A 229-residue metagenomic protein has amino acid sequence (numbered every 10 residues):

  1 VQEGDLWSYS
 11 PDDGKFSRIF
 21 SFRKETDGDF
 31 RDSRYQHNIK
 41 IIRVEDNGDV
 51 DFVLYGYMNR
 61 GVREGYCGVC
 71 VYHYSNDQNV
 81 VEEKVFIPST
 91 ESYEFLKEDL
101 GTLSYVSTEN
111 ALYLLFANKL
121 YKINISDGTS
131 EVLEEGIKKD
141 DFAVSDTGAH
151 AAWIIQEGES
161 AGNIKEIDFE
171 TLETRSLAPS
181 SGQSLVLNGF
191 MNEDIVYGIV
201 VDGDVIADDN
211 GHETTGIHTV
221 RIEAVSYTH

Functional and structural regions predicted by a protein language model:
V1-E3, G48-V62, T102-L115, A149-Q156 (+1 more regions): Short beta-strand elements that form the blades of beta-propeller/WD-repeat-like and other beta-sheet-rich scaffold
G4-D12, Y66-D77, E166-D168, T215-V225: Beta-propeller blade signature
G4-T26, N38, R43-V53, M58: Solenoidal tandem-repeat scaffolds enriched in leucines and small polar residues
S17-S33, E82-F95: Surface-exposed loop and turn segments in beta-propeller and other repeat-based domains that flank or scaffold
D29-R43, E91-S104, I137-V144, G182-G189: Repeated scaffold domains used in trafficking and secretory/extracellular systems, primarily beta-propellers
G61-Y66, L114-L115, E157-A161, G211-G216: Short, solvent-exposed loop/turn segments at conserved positions within beta-propeller repeat blades
S181-G189, V205, E213-R221: Extended, charge-rich low-complexity regions and/or helical-solenoid scaffolds
T228-H229: Conserved small/polar residues in nucleotide/adenosyl-binding loops
